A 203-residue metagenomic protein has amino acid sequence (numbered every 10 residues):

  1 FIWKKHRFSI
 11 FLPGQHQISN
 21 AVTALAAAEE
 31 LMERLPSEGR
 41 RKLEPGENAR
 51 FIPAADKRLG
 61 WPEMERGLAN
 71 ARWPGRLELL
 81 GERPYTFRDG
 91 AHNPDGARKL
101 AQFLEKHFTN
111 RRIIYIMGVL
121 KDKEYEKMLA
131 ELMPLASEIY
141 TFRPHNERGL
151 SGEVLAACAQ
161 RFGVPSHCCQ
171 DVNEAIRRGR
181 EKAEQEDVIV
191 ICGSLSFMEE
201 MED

Functional and structural regions predicted by a protein language model:
F1: Short aromatic-centered micro-motifs
K4-E138: Nucleotide phosphate-binding/pyrophosphate-handling subdomain across enzymes that bind or process nucleotide phosphates
E33-S37, E181, D203: Generic C-terminal helix-cap and adjacent flexible tail
G39, Y85-F87, P94, L129-V188: C-terminal helical cap/extension that packs against the catalytic core of soluble nucleotide-cofactor enzymes
A97-R98, Y125-K127, S151-G152, E200-D203: Short glycine-/acidic-enriched loop or helix-start segments at secondary-structure transitions that form or flank
S194: Active-site-proximal loop/hinge segments that shape catalytic or ion-binding/gating pockets
F197: Adenylate-forming
